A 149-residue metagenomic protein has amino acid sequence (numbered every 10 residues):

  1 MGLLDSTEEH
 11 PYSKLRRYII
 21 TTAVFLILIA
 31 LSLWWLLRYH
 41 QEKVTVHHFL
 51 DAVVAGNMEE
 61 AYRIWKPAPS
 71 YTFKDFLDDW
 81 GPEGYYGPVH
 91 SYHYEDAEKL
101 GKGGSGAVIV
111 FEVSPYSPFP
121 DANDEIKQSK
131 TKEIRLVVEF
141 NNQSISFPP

Functional and structural regions predicted by a protein language model:
G2-D51, A55: Short, low-complexity N-terminal intrinsically disordered segments enriched in polar/charged residues
E8, Y39, D78, H90 (+1 more regions): Intrinsic-disorder-associated interaction segments
E9, I27-L28, M58, F73 (+2 more regions): Intrinsically disordered, low-complexity regions enriched in Ser/Pro/Gly/Gln/His and often acidic
N57-P69: Short, well-ordered alpha-helical segments enriched in acidic and aromatic residues
A61, F76, D121-E125: Acidic Ser/Thr/Pro-rich low-complexity disordered segments that often serve as glycosylated linkers/stalks around
F73-K99: Short, solvent-exposed helix-to-loop capping segments enriched in aromatics
V89-P149: Exposed beta-sheet edge and beta->alpha loop/turn motif
